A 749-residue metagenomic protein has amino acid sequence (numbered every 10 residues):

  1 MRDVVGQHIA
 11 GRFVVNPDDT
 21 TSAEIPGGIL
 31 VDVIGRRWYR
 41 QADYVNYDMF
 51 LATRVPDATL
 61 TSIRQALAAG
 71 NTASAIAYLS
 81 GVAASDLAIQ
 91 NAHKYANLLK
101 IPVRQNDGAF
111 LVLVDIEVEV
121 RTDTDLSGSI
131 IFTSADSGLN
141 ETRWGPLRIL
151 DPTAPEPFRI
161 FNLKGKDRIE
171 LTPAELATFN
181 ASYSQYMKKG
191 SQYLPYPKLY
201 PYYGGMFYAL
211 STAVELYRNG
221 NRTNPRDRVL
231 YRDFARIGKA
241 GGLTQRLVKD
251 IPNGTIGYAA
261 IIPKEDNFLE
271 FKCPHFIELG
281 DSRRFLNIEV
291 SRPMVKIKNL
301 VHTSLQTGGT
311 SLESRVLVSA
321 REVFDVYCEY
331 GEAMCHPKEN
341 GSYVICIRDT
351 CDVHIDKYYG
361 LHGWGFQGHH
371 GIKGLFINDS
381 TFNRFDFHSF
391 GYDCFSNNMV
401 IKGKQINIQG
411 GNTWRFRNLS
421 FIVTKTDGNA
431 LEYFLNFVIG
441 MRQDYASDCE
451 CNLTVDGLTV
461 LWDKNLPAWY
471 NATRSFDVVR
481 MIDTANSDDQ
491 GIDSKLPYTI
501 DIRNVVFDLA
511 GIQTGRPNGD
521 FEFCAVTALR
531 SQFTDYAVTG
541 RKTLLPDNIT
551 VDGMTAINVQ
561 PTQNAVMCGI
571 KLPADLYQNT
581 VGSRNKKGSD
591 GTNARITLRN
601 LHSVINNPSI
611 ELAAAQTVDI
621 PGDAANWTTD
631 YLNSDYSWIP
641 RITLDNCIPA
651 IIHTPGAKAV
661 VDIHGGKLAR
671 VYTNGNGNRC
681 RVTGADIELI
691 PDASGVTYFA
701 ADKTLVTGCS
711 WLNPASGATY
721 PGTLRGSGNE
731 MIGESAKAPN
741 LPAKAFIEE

Functional and structural regions predicted by a protein language model:
M1-E749: Extracellular/periplasmic carbohydrate-active domains that bind, remodel, or depolymerize complex polysaccharides
